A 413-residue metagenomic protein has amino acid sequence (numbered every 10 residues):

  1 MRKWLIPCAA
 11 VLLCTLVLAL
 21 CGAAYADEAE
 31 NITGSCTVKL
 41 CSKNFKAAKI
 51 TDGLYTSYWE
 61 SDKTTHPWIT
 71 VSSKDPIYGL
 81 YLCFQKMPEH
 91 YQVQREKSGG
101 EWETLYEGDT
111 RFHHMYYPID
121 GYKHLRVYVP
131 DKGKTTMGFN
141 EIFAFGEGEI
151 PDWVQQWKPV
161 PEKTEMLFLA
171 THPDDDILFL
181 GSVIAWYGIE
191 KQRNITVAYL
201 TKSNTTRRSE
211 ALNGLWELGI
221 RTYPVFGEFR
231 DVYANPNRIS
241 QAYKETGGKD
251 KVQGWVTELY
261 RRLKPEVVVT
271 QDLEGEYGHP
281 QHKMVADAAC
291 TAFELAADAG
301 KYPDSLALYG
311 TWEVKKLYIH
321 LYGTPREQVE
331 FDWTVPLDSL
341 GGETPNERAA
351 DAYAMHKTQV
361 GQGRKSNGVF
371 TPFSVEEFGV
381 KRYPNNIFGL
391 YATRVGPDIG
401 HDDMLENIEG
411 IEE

Functional and structural regions predicted by a protein language model:
M1-W4: Positively charged n-region of N-terminal signal peptides that target proteins for export
A9-A19: Bacterial N-terminal signal peptides
A24-I77, Q85-Y91, R95-W102, E107-G108 (+2 more regions): Disordered, acidic Ser/Thr/Pro-rich linker "stalks" and the adjacent N-terminal cap of the next globular domain
D27, T33-Y58, K158, L295-E413: The feature marks non-catalytic terminal segments
T65-P67, K86-E89, K97-Y302: Active-site beta-strand->loop->alpha-helix modules in alpha/beta enzyme cores, enriched in Gly/His/Asp(Glu)
